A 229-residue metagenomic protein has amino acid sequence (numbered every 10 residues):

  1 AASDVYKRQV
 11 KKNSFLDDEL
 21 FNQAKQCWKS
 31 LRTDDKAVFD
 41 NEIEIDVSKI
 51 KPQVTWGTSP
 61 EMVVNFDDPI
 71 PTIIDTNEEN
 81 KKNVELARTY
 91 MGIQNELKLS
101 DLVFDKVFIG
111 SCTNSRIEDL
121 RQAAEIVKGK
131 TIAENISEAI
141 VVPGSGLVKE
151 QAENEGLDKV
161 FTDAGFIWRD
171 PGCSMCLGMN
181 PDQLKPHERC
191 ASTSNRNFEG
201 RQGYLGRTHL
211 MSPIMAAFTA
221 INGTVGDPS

Functional and structural regions predicted by a protein language model:
A1-Y6: Short, small-residue-biased leader/transition segments that mark boundaries at the very start of proteins
K7-K11, I117, R121-A124, D158 (+4 more regions): Predominant activation on well-ordered alpha-helical scaffold segments within soluble catalytic domains
K7-R8, P52-V54, S115-E118, G146-E150 (+3 more regions): Flexible loop/turn segments at secondary-structure boundaries
F15-G146, A152: A glycine- and small/hydrophobic-rich beta-loop-beta segment that serves as a flexible "lid/hinge" or phosphate-binding
L20-T33, D158-M179, N195-N197, G203-H209 (+2 more regions): Phosphate/diphosphate-binding loops
D35-V38, L99-L102, T131-E134, V160 (+3 more regions): Solvent-exposed alpha-helices and their adjacent loops that cap or buttress functional pockets in soluble metabolic
D46-S48, S194, A220: Structured loops at beta-to-helix junctions and adjacent beta-edge loops in soluble globular domains
I132-Q183, R189: Extended C-terminal subregions enriched in glycine
